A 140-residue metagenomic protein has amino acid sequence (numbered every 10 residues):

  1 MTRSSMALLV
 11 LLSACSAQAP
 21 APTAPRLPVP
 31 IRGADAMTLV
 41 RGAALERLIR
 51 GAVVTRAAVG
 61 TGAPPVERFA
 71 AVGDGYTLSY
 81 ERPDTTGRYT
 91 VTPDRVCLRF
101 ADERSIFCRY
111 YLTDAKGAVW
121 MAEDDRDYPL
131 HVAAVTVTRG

Functional and structural regions predicted by a protein language model:
M1-S13: Sec-dependent bacterial lipoprotein signal peptides
R3-M6, P93, K116: Short, basic/polar N-terminal leader/transit segment immediately after the initiator methionine
C15-T86, R95-G140: Lipid interaction determinants
